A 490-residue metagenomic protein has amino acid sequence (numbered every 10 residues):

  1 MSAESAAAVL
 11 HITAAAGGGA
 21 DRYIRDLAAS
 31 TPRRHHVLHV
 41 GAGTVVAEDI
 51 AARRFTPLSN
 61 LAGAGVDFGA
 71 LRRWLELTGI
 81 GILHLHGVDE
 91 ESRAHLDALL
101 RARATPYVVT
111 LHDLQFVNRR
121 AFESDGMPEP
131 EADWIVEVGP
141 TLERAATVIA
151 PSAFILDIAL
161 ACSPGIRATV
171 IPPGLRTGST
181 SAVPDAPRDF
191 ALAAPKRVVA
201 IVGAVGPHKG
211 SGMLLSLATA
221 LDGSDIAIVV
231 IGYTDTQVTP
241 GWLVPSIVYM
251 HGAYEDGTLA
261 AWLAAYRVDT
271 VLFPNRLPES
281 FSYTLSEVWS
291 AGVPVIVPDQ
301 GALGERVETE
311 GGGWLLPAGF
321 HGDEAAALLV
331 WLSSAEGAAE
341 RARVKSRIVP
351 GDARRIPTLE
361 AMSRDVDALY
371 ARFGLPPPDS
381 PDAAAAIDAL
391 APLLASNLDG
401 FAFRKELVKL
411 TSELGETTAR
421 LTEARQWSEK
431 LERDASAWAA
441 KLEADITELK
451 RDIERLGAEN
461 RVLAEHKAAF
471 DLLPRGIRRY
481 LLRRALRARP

Functional and structural regions predicted by a protein language model:
V109-E137: Acceptor-binding helix/loop patch of EC 2.4 sugar-transfer enzymes, predominantly nucleotide-sugar-dependent
M127-V148, I158-C162: Membrane-proximal helix-turn-helix segments that form the acceptor-binding/catalytic region of lipid-linked
F154, G174: Carbohydrate-associated surface elements
L192-K209, L215-T219: Conserved donor-binding/catalytic core segment of Leloir-type glycosyltransferases
Q237-A265: Nucleotide-activated donor-binding/catalytic signature segment of Leloir-type glycosyltransferases, i.e., the conserved
T270-L272, P294-V297: Short hydrophobic beta-strand element within catalytic cores of glycosyltransferases and related nucleotide-activated
V271-Y283, E305: Nucleotide-sugar-dependent
A371-P490: Boundary detector for helix-to-coil junctions that initiate low-complexity/charged tails
